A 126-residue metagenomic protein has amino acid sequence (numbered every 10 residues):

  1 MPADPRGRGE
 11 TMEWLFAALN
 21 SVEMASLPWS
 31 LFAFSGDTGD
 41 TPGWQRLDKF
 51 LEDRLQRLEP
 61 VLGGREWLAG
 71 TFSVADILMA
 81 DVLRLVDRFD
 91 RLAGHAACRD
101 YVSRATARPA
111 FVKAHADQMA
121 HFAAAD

Functional and structural regions predicted by a protein language model:
M1-P2, P42, L62-T71, F89: Short helix-to-loop capping/linker segments positioned immediately adjacent to catalytic or ligand/cofactor-binding
M1-Q45, K49: GST-like domain detector, emphasizing the conserved glutathione-binding G-site in the N-terminal thioredoxin-like
M12-N20, A80, R84, S103: Generic alpha-helical structural context detector
N20-E23, Q56, P60-W67, A107-F111: Generic structural signal for secondary-structure transition and capping sites
A25-S30, W67-L92, R104-A105, V112: GST superfamily/GST-like fold recognition
G43-L62: Amphipathic alpha-helical packing segments from all-alpha helical-bundle domains
R46-F50, G94-A107: Extended, well-ordered alpha-helical scaffold segments
F111, A116-D126: Terminal-tail/helix-coil boundary detector
